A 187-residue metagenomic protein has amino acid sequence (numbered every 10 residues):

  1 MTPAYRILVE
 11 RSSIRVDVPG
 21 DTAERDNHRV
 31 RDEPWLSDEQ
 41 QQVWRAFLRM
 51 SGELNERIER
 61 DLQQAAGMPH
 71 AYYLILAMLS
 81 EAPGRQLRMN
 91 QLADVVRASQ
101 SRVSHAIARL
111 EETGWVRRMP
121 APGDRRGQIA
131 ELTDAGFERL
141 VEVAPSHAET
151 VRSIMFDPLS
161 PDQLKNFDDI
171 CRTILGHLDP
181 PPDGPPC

Functional and structural regions predicted by a protein language model:
M1-A66, C187: N-terminal leader segment of winged-helix/HTH proteins
I7-L8, S12, P19-A23, R29-D32 (+1 more regions): Charged, amphipathic alpha-helical coiled-coil/dimerization segments
R45, L74-M78, S104-A106: Base-recognition residues in the alpha-helical recognition helix of bacterial helix-turn-helix
L48, A77-E81, A144: Short, locally clustered residues in the helix-turn-helix/winged-helix DNA-binding domain
E56-S99, P186-C187: N-terminal helix-turn-helix DNA-binding core of bacterial DNA-binding proteins
A65, E112-W115, H177: Residue cluster at the C-terminal edge of the helix-turn-helix DNA-binding motif
R102, A106-R109, I170: Residues within the DNA-recognition helix of helix-turn-helix
Q163-C187: Exposed, interaction-prone assembly regions rather than primary DNA-binding/catalytic cores
